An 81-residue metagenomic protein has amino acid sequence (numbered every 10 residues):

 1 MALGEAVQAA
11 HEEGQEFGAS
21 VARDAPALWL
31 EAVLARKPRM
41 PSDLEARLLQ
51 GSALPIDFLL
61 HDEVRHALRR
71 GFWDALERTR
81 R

Functional and structural regions predicted by a protein language model:
M1-E63: Charged/polar low-complexity intrinsically disordered segments, enriched in acidic residues
H66-R81: Short, charged, intrinsically disordered terminal tails
